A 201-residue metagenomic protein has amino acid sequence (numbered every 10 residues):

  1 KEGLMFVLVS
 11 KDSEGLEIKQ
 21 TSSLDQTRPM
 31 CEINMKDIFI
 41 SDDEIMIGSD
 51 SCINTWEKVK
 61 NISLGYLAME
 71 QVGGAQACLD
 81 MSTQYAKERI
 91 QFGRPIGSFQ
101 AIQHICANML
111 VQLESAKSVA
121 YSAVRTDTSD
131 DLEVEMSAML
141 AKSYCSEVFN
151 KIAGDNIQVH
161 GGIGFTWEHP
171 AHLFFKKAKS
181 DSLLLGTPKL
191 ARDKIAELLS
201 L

Functional and structural regions predicted by a protein language model:
K1-Q76, D80, Q84, K189: FAD-binding core of flavoproteins
K58-L201: Alpha-helical interface subdomain recognition
